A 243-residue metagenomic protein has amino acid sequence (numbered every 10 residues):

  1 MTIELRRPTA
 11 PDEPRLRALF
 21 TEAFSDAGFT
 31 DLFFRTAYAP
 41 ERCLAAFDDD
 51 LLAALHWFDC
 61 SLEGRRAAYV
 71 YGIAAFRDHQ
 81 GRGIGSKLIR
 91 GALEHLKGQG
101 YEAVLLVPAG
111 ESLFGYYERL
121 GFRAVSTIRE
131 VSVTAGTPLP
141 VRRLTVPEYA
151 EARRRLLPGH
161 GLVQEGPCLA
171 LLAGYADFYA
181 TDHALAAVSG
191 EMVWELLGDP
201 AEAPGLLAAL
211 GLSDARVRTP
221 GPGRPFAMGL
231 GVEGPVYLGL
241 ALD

Functional and structural regions predicted by a protein language model:
P11, R15, E111-S112: Short alpha-helical
E13-P14, A18-L62, R153-F178: Active-site rim helix/loop that mediates acceptor-substrate recognition in acyltransferases
A45, D50-D59, A67-A74, L105 (+1 more regions): Conserved beta-strand in the GNAT
A75, G81-E94, G98, R119 (+1 more regions): Conserved acetyl-CoA-binding loop-helix of GNAT-fold acetyltransferases
L96-A109, L212-G221: Conserved GNAT acetyl-CoA-binding A-motif
E102, A109-T127, G221-L230: Conserved active-site alpha-helix within GNAT-family acetyltransferase domains
L120-W194: Amide-forming acyltransferase catalytic core, primarily the GNAT-like/NAT-type and related acyltransferase folds
M192-D243: Charged, low-complexity intrinsically disordered regulatory/assembly segments
